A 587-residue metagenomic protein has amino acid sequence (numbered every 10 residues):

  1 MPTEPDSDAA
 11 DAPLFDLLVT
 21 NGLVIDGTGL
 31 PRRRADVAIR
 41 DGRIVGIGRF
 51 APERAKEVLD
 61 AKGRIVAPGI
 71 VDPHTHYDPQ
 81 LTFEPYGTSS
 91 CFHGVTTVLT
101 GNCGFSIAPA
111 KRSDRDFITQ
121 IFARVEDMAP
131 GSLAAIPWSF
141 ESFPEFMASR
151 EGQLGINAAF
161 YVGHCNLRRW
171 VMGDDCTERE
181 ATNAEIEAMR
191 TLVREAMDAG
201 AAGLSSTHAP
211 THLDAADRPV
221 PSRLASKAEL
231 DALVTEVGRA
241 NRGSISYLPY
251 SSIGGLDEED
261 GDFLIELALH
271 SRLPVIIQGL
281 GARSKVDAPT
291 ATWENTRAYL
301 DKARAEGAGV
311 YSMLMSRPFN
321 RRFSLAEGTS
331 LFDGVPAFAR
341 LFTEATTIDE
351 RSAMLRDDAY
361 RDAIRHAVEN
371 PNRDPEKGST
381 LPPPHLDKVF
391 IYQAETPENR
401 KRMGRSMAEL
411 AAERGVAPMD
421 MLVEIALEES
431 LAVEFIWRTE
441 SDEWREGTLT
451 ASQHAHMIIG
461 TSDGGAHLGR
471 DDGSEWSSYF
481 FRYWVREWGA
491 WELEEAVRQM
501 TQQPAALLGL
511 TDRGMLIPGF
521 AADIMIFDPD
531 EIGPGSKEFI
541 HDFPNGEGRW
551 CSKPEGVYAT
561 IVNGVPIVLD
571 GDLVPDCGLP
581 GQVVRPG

Functional and structural regions predicted by a protein language model:
P2-G69, E84: Histidine-rich, glycine-flanked metal-binding segment
G22, G42, G63, H74 (+11 more regions): Divalent metal-coordination and catalytic microenvironments
I25-D36, E434-D442, T448, E492-V497 (+1 more regions): Acidic, glycine-enriched loop/beta-strand segments at the rims of small-molecule binding/catalytic pockets
I65-S89: Di-metal (Zn2+ and/or Mg2+/Mn2+) metal-binding site signature of metallo-dependent hydrolases with the MBL/beta-CASP
F83-G203, G238-A240: Divalent-metal coordination cores built from histidine and acidic residues
F146, L154-I156, Y161-R168, D174 (+6 more regions): Active-site neighborhoods of metal-dependent hydrolases
S149, E236, Q503-L507: Short alpha-helical functional segments enriched in proximate histidine and acidic residues
P375, L449-M457, S474-W476, I526-L579: C-terminal cap of metal-dependent C-N hydrolases
